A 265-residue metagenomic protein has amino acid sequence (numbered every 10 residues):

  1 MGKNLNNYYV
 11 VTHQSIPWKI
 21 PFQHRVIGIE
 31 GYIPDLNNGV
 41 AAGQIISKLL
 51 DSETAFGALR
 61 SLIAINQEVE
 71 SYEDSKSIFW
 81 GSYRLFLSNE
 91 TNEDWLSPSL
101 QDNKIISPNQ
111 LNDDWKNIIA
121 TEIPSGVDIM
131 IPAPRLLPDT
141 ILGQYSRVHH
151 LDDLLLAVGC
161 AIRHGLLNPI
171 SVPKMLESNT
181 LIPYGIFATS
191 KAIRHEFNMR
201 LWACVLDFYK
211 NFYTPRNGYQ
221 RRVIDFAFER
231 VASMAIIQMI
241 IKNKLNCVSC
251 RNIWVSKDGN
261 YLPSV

Functional and structural regions predicted by a protein language model:
M1-V265: ER/Golgi luminal nucleotide-sugar-dependent glycosyltransferases, focusing on the catalytic module
